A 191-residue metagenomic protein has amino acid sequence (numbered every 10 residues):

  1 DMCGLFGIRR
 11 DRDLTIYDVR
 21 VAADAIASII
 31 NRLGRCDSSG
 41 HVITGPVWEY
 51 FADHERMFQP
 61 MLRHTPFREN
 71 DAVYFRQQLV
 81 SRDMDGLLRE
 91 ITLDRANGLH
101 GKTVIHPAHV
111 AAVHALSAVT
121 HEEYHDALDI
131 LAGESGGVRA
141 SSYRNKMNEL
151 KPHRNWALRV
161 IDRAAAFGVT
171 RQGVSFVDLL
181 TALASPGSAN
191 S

Functional and structural regions predicted by a protein language model:
D1-S191: Expand to "…catalyze enediolate/carbanion chemistry for C-C bond making/breaking, isomerization, decarboxylation
